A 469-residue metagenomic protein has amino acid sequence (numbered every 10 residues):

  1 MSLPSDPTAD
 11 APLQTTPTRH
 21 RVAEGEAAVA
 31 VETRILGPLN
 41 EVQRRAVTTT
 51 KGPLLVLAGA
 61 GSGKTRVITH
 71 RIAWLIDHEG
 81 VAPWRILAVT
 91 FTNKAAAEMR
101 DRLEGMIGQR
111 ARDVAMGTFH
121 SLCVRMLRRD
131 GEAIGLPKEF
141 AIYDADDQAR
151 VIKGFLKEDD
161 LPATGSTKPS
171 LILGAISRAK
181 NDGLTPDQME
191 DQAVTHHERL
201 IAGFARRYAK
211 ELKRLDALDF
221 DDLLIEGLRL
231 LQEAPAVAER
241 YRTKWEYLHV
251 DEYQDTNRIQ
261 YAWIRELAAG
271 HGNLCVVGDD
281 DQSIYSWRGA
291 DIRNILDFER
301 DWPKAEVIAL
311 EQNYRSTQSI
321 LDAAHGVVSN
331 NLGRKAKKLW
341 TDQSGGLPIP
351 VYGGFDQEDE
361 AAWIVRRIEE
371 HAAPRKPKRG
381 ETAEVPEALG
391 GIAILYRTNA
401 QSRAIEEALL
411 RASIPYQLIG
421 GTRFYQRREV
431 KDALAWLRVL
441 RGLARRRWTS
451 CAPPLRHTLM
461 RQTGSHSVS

Functional and structural regions predicted by a protein language model:
M1-Y143, L215, E239, R293 (+1 more regions): P-loop NTPase Walker
L3-D6, K153-A217, D221, P235 (+3 more regions): Basic/charged alpha-beta structural segments of nucleotide/phosphate-handling enzymes
E32-T48, G52-L57, R66-I68, G80 (+6 more regions): Conserved helicase NTPase motor core
T65-I68, I72, P303-E306, Q312-P415 (+1 more regions): Helicase P-loop NTPase motor core
P83-A175, Q188-A193, G203, L339 (+2 more regions): Conserved P-loop NTPase-based nucleic-acid remodeling module centered on helicase motor cores
Q109-A115, S413-Q426: Conserved RecA-like helicase motor-core motifs
L122-D130, D281-R288, R315-S316, L418-G442: Short alpha-helix plus adjacent loop in nuclease-associated cores
V194, R379-G380, P386-L389, S402-I414 (+2 more regions): Conserved helicase C-terminal RecA-like lobe
